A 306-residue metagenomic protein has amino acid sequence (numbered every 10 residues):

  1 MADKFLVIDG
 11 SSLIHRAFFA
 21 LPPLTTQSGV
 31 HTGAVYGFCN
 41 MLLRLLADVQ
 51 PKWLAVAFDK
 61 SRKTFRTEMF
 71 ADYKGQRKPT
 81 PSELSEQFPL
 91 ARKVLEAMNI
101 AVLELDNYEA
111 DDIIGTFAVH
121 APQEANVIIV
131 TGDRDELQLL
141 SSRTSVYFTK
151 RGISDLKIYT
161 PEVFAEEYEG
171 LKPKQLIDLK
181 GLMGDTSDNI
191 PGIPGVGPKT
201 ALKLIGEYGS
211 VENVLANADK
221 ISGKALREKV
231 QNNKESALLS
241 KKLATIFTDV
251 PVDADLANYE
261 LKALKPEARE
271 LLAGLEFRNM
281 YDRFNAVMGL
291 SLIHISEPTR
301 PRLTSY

Functional and structural regions predicted by a protein language model:
M1-A101, R151: Domain-level signal for Mg2+-assisted phosphodiester chemistry and nucleotide/NA-binding surfaces in nucleic-acid
A2-D3, L24-T26, G75-V252: Extended two-metal-dependent nuclease catalytic cores across DNA- and RNA-processing enzymes
V7-R16, K60-E68, P89-R92, V211-A218 (+2 more regions): Short, compositionally biased low-complexity segments
R16, L139, M280-D282: Short helix/loop capping segments that flank catalytic or ligand/cofactor-binding pockets
G33, G37, E86, K199 (+7 more regions): Generic recognition of stable, solvent-exposed alpha-helical segments in well-folded globular domains
Q50, N99, N126, L204 (+2 more regions): RNA/tRNA-interacting regions in translation and RNA-turnover enzymes
N258-Y259, L264-L292, S296: Long, highly charged low-complexity segments
I293-E297, P301-Y306: Single conserved hydrophobic/aromatic residue that forms the stacking wall/gate of nucleotide- or nucleobase-binding
